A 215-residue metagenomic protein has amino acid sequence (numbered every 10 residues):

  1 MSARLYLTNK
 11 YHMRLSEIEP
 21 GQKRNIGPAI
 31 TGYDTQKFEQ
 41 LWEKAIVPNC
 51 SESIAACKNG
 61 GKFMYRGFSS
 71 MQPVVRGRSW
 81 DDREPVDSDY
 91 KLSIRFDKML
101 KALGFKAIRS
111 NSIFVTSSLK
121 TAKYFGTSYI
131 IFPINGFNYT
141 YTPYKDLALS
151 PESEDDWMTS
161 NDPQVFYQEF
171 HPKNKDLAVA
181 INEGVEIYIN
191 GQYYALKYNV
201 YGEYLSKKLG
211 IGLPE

Functional and structural regions predicted by a protein language model:
M1, C57-G60, Y124, A180-N182: A generic structural signal for short, non-catalytic loop/turn and secondary-structure boundary residues
A3, T8-N9, L15-P20, K145: Glycine-biased, low-complexity coil/linker segments
R4, K10-Y11, Y65-R66, S118 (+1 more regions): Aromatic-enriched hydrophobic runs in primary sequence
H12-I108, L196, S206, G212-E215: ADP-ribose/NAD+-binding catalytic cleft of ART/PARP-like enzymes
G21-E43, S69, G77, P133-E215: Active-site and NAD+-binding cores of ADP-ribose-processing enzymes
G61-K62, D97, K101-P163: ADP-ribosyltransferase catalytic core
